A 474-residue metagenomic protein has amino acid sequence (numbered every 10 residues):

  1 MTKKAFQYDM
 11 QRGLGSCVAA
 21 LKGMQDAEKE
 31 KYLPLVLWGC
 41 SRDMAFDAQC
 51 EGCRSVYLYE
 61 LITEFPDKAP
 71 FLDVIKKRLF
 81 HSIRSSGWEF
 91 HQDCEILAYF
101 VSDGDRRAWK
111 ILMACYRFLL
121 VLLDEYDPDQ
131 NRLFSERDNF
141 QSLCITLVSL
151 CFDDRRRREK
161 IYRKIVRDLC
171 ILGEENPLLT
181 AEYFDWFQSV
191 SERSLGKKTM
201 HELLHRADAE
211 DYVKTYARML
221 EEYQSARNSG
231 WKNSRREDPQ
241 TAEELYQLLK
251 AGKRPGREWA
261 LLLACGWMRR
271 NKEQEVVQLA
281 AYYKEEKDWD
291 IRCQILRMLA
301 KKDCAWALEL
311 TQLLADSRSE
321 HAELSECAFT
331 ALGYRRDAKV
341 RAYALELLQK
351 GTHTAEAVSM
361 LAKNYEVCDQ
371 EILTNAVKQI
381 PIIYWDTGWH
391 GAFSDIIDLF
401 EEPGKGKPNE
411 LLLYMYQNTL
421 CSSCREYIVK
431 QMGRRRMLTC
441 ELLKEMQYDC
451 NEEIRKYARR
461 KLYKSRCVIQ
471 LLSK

Functional and structural regions predicted by a protein language model:
M1-T2, Y8-V18, A27-E30, D47-V56 (+16 more regions): Generic helix N-cap/helix-start motif at coil->alpha-helix transitions
T2-Q11, S16-A19, Q25-L35, D67 (+5 more regions): Long alpha-helical HEAT/HEAT-like repeat alpha-solenoid scaffolds in very large eukaryotic proteins, especially those
S16-W88, I96-D103, W267, A362: Alpha-helical solenoid scaffolds in large eukaryotic transport, assembly, and signaling factors
K29-G39, D43-A45, K68-H81, R106-L119 (+15 more regions): Amphipathic alpha-helical scaffolding segments comprising HEAT/armadillo-like alpha-solenoid repeats
L58-I62, L97-F100, A264-M268, L299 (+5 more regions): Hydrophobic core/packing positions within alpha-helical solenoid repeats
D67-F134, F140-C151: Structured binding/interaction patches within domain cores
F152, I161, C170, E174 (+4 more regions): Acidic, serine/threonine- and proline/glycine-rich low-complexity repeats
S422-K474: Alpha-helical oligomerization segments
